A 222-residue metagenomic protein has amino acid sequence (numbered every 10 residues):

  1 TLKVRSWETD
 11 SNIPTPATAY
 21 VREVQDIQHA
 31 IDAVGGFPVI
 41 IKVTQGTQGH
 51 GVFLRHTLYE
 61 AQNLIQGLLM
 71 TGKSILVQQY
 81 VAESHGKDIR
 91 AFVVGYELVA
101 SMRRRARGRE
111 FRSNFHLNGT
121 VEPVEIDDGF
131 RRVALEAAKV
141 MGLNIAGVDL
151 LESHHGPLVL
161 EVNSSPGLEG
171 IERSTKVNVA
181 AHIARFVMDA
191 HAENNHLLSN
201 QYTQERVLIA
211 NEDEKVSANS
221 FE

Functional and structural regions predicted by a protein language model:
T1-A17, H29: Conserved N-proximal alpha/beta basic substrate-recognition cap immediately N-terminal to, or forming the N-lobe
E8-T9, I31-H50, K73-S84: ATP-grasp fold ATP-binding core
D26-A30, E60: Short acidic active-site motifs
V39, A100, A146, L158-E161: Protein kinase-like catalytic core scaffold
H50-M141: Phosphate-binding site of ATP-dependent enzymes
T71, F111-V159, A181-H182, F186-H196 (+2 more regions): A long amphipathic alpha-helix within ATP-dependent nucleotide-binding catalytic cores
R90-V93, G156-G170: A short beta-strand motif that forms the metal-chelation/ATP-contact edge of phosphoryl-transfer active sites
L168-N178: Short, flexible active-site recognition loops that position polar ligands and cofactors
